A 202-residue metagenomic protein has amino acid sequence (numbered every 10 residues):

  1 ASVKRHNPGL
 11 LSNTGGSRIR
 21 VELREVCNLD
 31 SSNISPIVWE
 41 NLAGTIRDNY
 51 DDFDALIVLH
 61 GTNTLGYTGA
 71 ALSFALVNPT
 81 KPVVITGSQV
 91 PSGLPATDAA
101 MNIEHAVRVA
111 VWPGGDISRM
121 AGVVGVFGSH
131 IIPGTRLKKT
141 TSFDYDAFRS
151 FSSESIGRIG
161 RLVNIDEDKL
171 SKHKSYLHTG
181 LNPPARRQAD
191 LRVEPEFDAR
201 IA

Functional and structural regions predicted by a protein language model:
A1-D48: ATP/NTP phosphate-donor binding region
A1-G15, P133-A202: Accessory alpha-helical/coil subdomains and C-terminal extensions that flank or cap enzyme catalytic cores
K4, E40-A43, R47, G69 (+3 more regions): Predominant activation on well-ordered alpha-helical scaffold segments within soluble catalytic domains
G15-R18, P79, D116-M120: Short helix-terminating capping/connector loops at secondary-structure junctions
V21-E25, V83, G125, A199-I201: Conserved beta-strand scaffold positions in the cores of enzyme catalytic domains, especially in NTP/NDP-utilizing
D54-A55: Structural motif
V58-K81: Short Gly/Thr/Asp-enriched flexible loops that form oxyanion-binding sites at enzyme active sites
T86-S171: Internal gly/pro-rich beta-alpha loop/helix module that stabilizes soluble enzyme cofactors or their anionic handles
